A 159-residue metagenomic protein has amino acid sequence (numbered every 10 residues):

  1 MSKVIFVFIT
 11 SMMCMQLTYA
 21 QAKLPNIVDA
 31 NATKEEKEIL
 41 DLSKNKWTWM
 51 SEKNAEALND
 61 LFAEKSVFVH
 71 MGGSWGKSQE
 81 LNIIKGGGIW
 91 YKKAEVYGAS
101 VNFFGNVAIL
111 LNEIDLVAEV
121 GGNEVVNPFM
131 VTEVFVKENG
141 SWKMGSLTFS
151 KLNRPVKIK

Functional and structural regions predicted by a protein language model:
M1-L24: Bacterial Sec-dependent N-terminal signal peptides
Q21-D60, K65-K159: A beta-strand edge to alpha-helix "cap/lid" segment located at domain peripheries
